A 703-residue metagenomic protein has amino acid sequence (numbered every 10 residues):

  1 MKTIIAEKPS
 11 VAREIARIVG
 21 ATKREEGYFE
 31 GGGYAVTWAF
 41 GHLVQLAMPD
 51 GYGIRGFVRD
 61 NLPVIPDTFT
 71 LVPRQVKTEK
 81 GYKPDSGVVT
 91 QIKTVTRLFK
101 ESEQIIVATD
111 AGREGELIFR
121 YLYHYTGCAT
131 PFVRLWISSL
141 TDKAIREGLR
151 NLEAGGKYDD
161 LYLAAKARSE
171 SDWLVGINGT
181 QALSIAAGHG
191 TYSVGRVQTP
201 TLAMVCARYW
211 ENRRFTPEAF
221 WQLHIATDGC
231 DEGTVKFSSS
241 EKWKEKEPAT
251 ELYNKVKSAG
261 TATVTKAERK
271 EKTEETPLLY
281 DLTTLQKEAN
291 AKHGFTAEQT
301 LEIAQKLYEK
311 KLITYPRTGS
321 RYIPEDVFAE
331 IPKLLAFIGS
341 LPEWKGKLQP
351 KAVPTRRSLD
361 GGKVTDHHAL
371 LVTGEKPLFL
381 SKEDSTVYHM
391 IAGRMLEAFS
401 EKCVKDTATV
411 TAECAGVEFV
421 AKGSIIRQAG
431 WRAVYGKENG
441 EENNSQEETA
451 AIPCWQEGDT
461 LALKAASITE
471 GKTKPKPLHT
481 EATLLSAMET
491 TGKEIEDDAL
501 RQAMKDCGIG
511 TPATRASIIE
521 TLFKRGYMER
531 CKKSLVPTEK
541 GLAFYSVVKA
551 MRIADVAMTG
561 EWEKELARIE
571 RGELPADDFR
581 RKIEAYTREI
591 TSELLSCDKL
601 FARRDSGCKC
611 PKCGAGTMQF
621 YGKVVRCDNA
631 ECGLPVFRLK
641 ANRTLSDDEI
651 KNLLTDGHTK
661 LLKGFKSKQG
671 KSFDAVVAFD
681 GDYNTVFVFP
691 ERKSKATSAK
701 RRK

Functional and structural regions predicted by a protein language model:
M1-S169, W173, G179, Q349 (+1 more regions): Intrinsically disordered, low-complexity regulatory segments
K2, G81-K83, Y125, T180 (+4 more regions): Basic, low-complexity terminal or inter-domain segments flanking catalytic cores
P9-A16, G33-V36, F40, R59-L62 (+22 more regions): Amphipathic alpha-helical transducer elements in NTP-driven molecular machines
G87, D142-T227, R269-K270: C-terminal or mid-to-C-terminal helical accessory/interaction module adjacent to the motor/catalytic core
T109, K287, R317: Short glycine-centered, acidic/aromatic-flanked micro-motifs in structured strand/loop junctions that mark active-site
W243-Y280, Q286: Metal- or metallocofactor-binding catalytic centers and their adjacent structured scaffolds across diverse enzyme
